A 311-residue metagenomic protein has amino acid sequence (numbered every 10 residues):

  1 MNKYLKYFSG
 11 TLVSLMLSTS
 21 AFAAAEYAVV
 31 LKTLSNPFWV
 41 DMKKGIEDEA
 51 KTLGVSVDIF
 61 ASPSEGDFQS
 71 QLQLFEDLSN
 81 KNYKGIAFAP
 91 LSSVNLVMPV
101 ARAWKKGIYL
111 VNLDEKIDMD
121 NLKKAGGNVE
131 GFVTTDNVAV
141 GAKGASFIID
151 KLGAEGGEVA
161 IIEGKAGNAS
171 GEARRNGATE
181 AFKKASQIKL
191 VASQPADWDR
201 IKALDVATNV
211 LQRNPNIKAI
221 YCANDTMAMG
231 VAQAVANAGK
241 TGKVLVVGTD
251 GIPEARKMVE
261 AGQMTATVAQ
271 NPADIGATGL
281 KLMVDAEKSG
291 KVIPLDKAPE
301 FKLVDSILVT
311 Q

Functional and structural regions predicted by a protein language model:
T19-A24: Sec/Tat signal peptide C-region and signal peptidase I cleavage site
E26-E49, L53, D58-F75, Y83 (+5 more regions): Extracytoplasmic "Venus flytrap"
F38-T52, V140-G144, A169-I188, K202 (+4 more regions): Short, solvent-exposed amphipathic alpha-helices that sit in or adjacent to ligand/effector-binding or catalytic
F68-K84, A203-N216: Short, well-structured alpha-helical segments in soluble
Q69-Q71, G131-E158, A203, G251-A255 (+1 more regions): Hydrophobic alpha-helical segments within soluble ligand-binding/sensing domains
F88-K105, A178, A192, A196-K257: Hydrophobic alpha-helical
V94, M98-A139, E158, I252-E260 (+2 more regions): Flexible loop/hinge segments that line or gate small-molecule binding clefts
I162, A166, S170, D274-Q311: Hinge/cleft segment of the Venus flytrap/periplasmic-binding protein
